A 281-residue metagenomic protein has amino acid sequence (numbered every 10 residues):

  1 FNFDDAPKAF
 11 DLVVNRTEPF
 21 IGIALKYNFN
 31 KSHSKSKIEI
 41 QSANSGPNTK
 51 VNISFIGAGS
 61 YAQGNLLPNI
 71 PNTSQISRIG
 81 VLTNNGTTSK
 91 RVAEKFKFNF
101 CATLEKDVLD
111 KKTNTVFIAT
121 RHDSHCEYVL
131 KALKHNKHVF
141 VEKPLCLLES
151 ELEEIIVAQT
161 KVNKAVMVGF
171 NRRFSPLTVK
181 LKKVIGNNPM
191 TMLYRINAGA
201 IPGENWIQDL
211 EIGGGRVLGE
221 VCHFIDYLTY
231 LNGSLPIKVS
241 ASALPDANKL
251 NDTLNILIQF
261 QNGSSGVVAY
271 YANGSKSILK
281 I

Functional and structural regions predicted by a protein language model:
F1-D5, S77-G80: Glycine- and charged-residue-rich phosphate/anionic-cofactor binding loop of Rossmann-like
K8-F29, H33-E39, G219, I225-I281: Contiguous beta-strand/loop segments that form the cofactor/metal-binding neighborhood of enzyme cores
S34-F96, T229: N-terminal Rossmann-like dinucleotide-binding module
I76-G80, N114-V116, A165-V166, G215: Short active-site oxyanion
F98-L104: Conserved SAM-binding strand-loop segment of SAM-dependent methyltransferases
D107-E127, F140: Rossmann-like NAD(P)-binding element
C126-F170: Beta-strand-loop-alpha-helix segment that lines the small-molecule cofactor/substrate pocket of alpha/beta enzymes
A165, R172-S242, A247: Predominantly a Rossmann-like dinucleotide-binding segment in NAD(P)-dependent oxidoreductases
